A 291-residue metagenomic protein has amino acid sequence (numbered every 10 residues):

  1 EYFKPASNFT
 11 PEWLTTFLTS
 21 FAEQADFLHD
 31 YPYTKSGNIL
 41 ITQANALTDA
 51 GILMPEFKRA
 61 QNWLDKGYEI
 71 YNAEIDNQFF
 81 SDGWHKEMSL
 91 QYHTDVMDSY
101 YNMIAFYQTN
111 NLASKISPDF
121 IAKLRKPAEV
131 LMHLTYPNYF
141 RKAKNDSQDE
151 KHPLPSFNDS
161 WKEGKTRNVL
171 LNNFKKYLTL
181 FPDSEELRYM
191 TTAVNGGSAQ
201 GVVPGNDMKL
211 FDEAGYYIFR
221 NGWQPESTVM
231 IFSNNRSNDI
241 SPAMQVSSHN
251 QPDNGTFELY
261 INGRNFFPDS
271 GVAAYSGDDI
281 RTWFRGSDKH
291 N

Functional and structural regions predicted by a protein language model:
E1-R125: Aromatic-lined, polymer-binding surfaces characteristic of secreted/periplasmic polysaccharide-degrading enzymes
K35, P55, Y71, V202-V203 (+3 more regions): Generic detector of short alpha-helix boundary/capping microenvironments and adjacent low-complexity segments
Y71, D239-P242, N254-T256, I280-T282 (+1 more regions): Short, surface-exposed linear patches
W84, M88-F266: Carbohydrate-active enzyme catalytic cores, enriched for enzymes that act on polyanionic acidic polysaccharides
N262, V272-N291: Conserved active-site neighborhood of enzyme catalytic/cofactor-binding cores
